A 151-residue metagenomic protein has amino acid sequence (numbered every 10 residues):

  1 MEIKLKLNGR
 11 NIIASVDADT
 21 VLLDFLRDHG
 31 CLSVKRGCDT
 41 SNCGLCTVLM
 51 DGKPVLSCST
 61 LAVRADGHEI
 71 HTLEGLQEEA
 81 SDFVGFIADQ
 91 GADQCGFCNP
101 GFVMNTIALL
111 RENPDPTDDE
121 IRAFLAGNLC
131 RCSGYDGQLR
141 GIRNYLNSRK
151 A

Functional and structural regions predicted by a protein language model:
M1-A151: Signature of N-terminal electron-transfer/Fe-S-associated modules in redox systems
